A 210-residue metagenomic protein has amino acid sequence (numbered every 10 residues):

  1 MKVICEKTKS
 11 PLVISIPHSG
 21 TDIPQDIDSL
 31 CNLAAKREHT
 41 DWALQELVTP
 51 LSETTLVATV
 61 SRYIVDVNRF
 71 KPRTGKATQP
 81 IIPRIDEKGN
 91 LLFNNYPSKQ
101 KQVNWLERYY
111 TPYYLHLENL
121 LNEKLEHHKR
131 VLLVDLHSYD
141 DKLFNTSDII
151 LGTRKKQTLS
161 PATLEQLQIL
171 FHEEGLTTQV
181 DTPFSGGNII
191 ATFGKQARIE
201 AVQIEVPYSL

Functional and structural regions predicted by a protein language model:
M1-L133, S138-L210: N-terminal catalytic or cofactor-binding beta/alpha core of small enzyme domains
